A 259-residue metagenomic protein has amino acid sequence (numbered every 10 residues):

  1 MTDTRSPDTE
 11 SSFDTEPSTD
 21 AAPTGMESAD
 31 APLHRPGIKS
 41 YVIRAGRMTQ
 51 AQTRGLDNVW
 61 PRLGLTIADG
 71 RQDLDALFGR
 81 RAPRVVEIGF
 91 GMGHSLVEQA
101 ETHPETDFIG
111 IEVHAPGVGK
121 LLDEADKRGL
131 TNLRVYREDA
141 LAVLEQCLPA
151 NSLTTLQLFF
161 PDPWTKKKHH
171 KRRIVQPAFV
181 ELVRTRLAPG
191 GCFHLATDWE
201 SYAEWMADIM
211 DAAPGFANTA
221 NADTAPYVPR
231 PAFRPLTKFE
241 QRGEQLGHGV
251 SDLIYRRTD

Functional and structural regions predicted by a protein language model:
T2-V86, H94-H103: S-adenosyl-L-methionine
D3, D208-D259: Class I S-adenosyl-L-methionine
I88, I111: Conserved beta-strand/loop positions that form the S-adenosyl-L-methionine
G91: Conserved glycine-rich SAM-binding loop
H114: Conserved SAM/SAH-binding beta-strand->alpha-helix loop
L122-N151: S-adenosyl-L-methionine
V175-P189: A short glycine-rich, Lys/Arg-flanked "PGG" loop and its adjoining helix->strand segment in the class I
P189-T197: Conserved beta-strand signature within the Rossmann-like core of class I S-adenosyl-L-methionine
